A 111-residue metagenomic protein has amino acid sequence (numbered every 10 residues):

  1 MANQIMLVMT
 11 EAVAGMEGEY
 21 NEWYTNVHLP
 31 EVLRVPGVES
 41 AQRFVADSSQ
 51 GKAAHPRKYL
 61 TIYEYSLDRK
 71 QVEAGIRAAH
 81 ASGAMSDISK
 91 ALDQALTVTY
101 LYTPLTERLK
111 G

Functional and structural regions predicted by a protein language model:
M1-G111: Macromolecular interaction modules
